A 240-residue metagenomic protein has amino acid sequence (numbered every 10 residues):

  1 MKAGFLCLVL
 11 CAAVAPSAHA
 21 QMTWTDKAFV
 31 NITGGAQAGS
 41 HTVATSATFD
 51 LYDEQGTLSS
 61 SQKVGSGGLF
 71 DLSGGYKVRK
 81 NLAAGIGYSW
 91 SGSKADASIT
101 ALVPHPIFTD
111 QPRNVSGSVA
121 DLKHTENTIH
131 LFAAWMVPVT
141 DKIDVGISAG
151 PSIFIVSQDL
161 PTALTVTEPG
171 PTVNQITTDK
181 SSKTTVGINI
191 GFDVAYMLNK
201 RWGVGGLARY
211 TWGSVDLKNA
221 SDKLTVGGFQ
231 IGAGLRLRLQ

Functional and structural regions predicted by a protein language model:
M1-D26, Q240: Cleavable N-terminal export/targeting peptides
A20-V78, A84, Q230, R236-Q240: Short glycine/proline- and aromatic-enriched beta-strand/turn motifs that initiate or cap beta-hairpins
A28-V30, G68-L72, N127-L131, I153 (+3 more regions): Hydrophobic, lipid-facing positions within transmembrane beta-strands of outer-membrane proteins
I32-A38, I86-W90, I147-I155, V194 (+2 more regions): Transmembrane beta-barrel strands of outer-membrane/channel proteins
G39-G65, S89-T128, F154-T185, G213-Q230: Extracellular/periplasm-exposed beta-strand and loop segments of Gram-negative cell-envelope proteins, dominated by
Q62-G87, D121-P138, K183: Outer-membrane beta-barrel transmembrane strands
N81-A84, I143, Y196, K200-V204: Repeated loop/turn-to-beta-strand initiation elements of outer-membrane beta-barrel proteins
T140-G146, L160: Short, structured loop/turn "capping" segments at alpha-beta junctions
